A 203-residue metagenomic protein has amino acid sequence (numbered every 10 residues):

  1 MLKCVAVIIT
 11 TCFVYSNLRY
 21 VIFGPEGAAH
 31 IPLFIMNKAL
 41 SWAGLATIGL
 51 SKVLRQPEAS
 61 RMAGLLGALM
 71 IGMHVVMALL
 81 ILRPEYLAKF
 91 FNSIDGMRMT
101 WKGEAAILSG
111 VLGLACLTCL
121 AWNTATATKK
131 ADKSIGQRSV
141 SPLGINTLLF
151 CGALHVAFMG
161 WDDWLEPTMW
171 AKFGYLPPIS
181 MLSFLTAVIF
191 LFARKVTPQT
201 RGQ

Functional and structural regions predicted by a protein language model:
M1-Q203: Membrane-embedded alpha-helical bundles that constitute the cytochrome b-like, heme-associated redox core of multi-pass
